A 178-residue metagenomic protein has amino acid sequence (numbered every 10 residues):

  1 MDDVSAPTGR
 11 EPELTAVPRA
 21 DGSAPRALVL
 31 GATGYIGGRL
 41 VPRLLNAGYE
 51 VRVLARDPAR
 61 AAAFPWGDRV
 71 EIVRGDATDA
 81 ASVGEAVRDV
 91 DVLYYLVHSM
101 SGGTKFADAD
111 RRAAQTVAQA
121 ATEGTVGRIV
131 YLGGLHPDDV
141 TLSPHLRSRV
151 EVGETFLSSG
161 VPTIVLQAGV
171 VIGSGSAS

Functional and structural regions predicted by a protein language model:
L14-Y49: N-terminal Rossmann NAD(P)H-binding glycine-rich loop of SDR-like oxidoreductase domains
L28, A59-G124, G134-T141: NAD(P)H-binding glycine-rich loop region in Rossmannoid oxidoreductase-like domains and their noncatalytic homologs
L30, L54, L96-V97, I129-G134 (+1 more regions): SDR active-site strand-loop-helix element
G37-R39, R111, V150: Residues forming the Rossmann-fold NAD(P)(H) cofactor-binding site
Y49-D57: Conserved glycine-rich Rossmann-like NAD(P)H-binding loop of the short-chain dehydrogenase/reductase
A113-V117, S148-S159: Conserved catalytic Lys-bearing alpha helix of Rossmann-like short-chain dehydrogenase/reductases
G133, E154-G175: Conserved beta-loop-beta element that borders a ligand/cofactor-binding pocket
L135-L146, V171-A177: Conserved catalytic-site region of short-chain dehydrogenase/reductase
